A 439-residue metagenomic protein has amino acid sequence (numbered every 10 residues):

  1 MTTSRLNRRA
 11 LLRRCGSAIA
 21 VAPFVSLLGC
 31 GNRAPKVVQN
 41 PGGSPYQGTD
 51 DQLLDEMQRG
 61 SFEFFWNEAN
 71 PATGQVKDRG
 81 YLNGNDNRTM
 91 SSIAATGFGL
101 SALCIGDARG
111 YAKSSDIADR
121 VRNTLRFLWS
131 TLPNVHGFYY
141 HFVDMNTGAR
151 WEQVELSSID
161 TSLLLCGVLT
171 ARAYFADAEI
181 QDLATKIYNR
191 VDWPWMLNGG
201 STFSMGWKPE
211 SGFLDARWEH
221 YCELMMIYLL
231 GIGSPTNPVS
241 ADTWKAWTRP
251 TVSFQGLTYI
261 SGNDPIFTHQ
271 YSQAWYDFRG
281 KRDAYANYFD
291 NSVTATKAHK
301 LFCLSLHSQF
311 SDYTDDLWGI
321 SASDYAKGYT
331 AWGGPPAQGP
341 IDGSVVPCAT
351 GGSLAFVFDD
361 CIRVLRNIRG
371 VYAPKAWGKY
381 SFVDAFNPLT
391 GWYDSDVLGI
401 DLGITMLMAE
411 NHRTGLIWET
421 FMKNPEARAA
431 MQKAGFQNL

Functional and structural regions predicted by a protein language model:
S4: Flexible coil/turn residues that form the inter-helical turn or adjacent wing/linker of helix-turn-helix
A10-G31: N-terminal export signals
L12, N40-L439: Ser/Thr/Asn(+Pro)-rich, low-complexity disordered segments
S26-S44: Bacterial Sec-dependent N-terminal signal peptides
